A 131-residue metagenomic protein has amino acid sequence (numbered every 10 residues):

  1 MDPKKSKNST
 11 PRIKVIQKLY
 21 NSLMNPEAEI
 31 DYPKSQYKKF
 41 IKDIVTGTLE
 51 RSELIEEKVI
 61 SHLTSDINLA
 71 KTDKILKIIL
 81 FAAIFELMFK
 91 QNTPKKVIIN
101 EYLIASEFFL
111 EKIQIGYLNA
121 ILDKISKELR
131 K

Functional and structural regions predicted by a protein language model:
M1-F108, I115, I121-K131: N-terminal interaction/assembly modules
